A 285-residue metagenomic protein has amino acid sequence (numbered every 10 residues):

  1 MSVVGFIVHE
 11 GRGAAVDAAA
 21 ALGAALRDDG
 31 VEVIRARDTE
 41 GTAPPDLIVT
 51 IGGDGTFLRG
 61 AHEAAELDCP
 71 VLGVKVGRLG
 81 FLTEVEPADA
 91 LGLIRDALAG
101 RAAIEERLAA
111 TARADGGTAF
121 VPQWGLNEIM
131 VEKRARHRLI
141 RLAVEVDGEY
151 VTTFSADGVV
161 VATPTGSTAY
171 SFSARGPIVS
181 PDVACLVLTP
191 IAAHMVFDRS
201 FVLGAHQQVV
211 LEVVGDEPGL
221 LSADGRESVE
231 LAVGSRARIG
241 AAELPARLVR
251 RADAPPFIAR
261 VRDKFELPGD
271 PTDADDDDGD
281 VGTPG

Functional and structural regions predicted by a protein language model:
M1-L47, I51, R59, A88-A103 (+1 more regions): ATP/NTP phosphate-donor binding region
H9, V49, K75, I129 (+1 more regions): A residue-level signal for conserved active-site and pocket-lining positions in enzyme catalytic cores
G11, G53-T56, L79, T165-S167: Short glycine-rich anion-binding loops that position phosphate/pyrophosphate groups of nucleotides and phosphorylated
G55-A61, S167-S173, L220: Short glycine/serine/threonine-rich phosphate/pyrophosphate-binding segments that cradle anionic phosphate groups
D68-P70: Proline-centered loop/turn at the N-terminus of a beta-strand
F81-G158: Catalytic core of DAGKc-family lipid kinases
V131, R136, D147-Y150, R199-G285: ATP/nucleoside-binding phosphotransfer catalytic cores, i.e., glycine-rich phosphate-binding loops
T153-F197: Gly/Ser/Thr-rich active-site loops/lids in small-molecule metabolic enzymes that frequently grip phosphoryl groups
